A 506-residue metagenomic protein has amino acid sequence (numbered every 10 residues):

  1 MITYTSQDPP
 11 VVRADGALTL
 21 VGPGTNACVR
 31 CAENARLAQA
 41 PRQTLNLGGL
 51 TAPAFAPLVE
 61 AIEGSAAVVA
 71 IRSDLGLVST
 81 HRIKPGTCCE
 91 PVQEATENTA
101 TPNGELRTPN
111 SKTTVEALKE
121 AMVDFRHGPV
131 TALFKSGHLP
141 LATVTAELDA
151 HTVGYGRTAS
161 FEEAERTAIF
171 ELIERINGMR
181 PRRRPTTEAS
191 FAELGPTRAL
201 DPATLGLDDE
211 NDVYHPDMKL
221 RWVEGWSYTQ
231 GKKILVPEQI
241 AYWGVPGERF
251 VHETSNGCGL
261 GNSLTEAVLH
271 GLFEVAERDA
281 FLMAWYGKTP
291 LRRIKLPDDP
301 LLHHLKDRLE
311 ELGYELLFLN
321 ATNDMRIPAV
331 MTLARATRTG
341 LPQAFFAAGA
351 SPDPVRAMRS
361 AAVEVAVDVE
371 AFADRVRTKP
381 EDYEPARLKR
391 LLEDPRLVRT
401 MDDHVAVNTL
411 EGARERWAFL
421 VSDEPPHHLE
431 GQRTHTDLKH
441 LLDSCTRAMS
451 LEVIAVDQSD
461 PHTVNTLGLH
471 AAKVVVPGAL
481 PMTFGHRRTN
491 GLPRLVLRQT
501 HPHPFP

Functional and structural regions predicted by a protein language model:
M1-N110: Glycine-rich phosphate/adenylate-binding loop
L75-P506: Helix-biased "structured C-terminal domain" signature
